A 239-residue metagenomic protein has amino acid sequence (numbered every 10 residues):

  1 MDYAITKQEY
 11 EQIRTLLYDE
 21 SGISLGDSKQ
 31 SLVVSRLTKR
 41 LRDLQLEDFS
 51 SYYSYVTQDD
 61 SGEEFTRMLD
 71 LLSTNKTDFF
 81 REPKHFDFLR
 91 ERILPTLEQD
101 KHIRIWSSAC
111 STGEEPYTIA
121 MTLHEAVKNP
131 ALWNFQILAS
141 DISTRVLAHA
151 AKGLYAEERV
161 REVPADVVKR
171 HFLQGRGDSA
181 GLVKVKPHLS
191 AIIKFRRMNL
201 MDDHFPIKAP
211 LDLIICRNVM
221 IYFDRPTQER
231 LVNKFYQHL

Functional and structural regions predicted by a protein language model:
M1-W106: Conserved AdoMet
K39, Q58, P95, E125 (+3 more regions): Active-site micro-motifs of SAM-dependent methyltransferase domains
R90, L94, A120-H124, Y236: A structural alpha-helix within SAM-dependent methyltransferase catalytic domains
D100-T118, Q136-L138: Conserved class I S-adenosyl-L-methionine
T112-P130: Conserved SAM-binding loop of SAM-dependent methyltransferases across substrates and taxa, primarily the Class I
N129-I215, V219-T227: Extended basic-aromatic, gly/pro-enriched interface segments that bind polyanionic ligands
E229-L239: A short glycine-rich, Lys/Arg-flanked "PGG" loop and its adjoining helix->strand segment in the class I
